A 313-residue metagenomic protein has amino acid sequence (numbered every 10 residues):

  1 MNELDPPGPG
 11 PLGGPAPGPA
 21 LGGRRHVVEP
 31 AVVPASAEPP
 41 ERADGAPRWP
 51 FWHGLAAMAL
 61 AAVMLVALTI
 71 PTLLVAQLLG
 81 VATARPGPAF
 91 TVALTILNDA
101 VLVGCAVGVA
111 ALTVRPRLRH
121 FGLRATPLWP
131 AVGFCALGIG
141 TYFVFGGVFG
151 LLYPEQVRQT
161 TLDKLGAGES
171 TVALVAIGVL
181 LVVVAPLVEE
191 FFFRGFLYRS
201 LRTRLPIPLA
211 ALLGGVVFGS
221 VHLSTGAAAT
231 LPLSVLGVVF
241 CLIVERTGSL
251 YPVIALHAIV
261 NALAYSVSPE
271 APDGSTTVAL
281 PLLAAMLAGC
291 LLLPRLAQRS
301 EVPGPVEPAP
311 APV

Functional and structural regions predicted by a protein language model:
M1-L123, L263-V313: N-terminal, membrane-interfacial amphipathic/helix-forming hydrophobic leader that caps and precedes the first
L55-A59, V92-A93, A131-A136, V175-V179 (+4 more regions): Hydrophobic alpha-helical transmembrane segments
M58-V66, V132-V144, C241: Hydrophobic alpha-helical membrane-insertion segments
I70-P71, L212, V221, A227-L283: Functionally important transmembrane alpha-helices
V75-A93, R115-A185, T203, E301-E307: Juxtamembrane helix-loop-helix connectors linking adjacent transmembrane helices in multi-pass membrane enzymes
A106, L118, R194, Y198 (+1 more regions): Interfacial helix-capping/hinge residues at the ends of transmembrane alpha-helices
A106-T113, G146, G150, L181 (+4 more regions): Structural signal for membrane-spanning alpha-helices in multi-pass inner-membrane proteins, emphasizing helix cores
V188-L213, L242-S249: Membrane-interface helix/loop boundary segments of multi-pass membrane proteins
